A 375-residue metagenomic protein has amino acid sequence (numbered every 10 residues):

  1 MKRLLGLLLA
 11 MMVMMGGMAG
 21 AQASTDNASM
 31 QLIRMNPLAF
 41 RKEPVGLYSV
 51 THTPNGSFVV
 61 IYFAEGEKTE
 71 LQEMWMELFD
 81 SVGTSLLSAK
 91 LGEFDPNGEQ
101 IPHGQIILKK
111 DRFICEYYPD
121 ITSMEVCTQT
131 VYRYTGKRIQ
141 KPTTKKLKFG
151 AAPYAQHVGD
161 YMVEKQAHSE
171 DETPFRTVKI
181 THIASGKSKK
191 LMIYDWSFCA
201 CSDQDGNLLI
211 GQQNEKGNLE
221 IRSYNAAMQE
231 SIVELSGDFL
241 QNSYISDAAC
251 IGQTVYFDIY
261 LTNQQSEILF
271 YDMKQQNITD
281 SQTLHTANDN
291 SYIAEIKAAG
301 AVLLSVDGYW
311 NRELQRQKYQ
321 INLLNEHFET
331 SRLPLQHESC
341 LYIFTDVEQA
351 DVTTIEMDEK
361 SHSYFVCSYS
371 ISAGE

Functional and structural regions predicted by a protein language model:
M1-G6: Positively charged n-region of N-terminal signal peptides that target proteins for export
L8-G16: Bacterial N-terminal signal peptides
S24-K42, L71-F94, I121-K148, E172-M192 (+4 more regions): Surface-exposed loop/turn elements that mediate protein-protein interactions on large endomembrane-trafficking
A39-L71: Beta-strand-rich domains and repeat architectures in extracellular enzymes and scaffolds, especially beta-propellers
E43-H52, P96-K109, K146-G159, I193-Q204 (+3 more regions): Repeated scaffold domains used in trafficking and secretory/extracellular systems, primarily beta-propellers
G56-E65, Q105-T122, A155-E170, G206-Q213 (+3 more regions): Short beta-strand elements that form the blades of beta-propeller/WD-repeat-like and other beta-sheet-rich scaffold
Y154-V158, V163-K179, K190-I221: Solenoidal tandem-repeat scaffolds enriched in leucines and small polar residues
L341-E375: Blade-level signature of beta-propeller repeat domains, shared across WD40, Kelch, NHL, RCC1 and BNR/Asp-box propellers
